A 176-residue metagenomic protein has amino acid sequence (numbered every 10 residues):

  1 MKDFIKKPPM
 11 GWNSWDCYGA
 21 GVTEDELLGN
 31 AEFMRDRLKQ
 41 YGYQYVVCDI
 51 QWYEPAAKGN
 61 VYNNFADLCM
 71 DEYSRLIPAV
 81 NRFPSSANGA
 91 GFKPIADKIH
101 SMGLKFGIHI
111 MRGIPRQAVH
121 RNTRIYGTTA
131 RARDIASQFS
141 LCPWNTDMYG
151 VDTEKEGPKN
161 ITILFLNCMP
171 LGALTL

Functional and structural regions predicted by a protein language model:
M1-G19: An acidic-aromatic substrate-binding cleft motif
D3, A31, V61: Sparse, context-dependent recognition of short Cys/His-centered cofactor- or disulfide-binding micro-motifs
A20-E26, N60, D152: Amphipathic alpha-helical interaction segments
V22, E26-G29, A87, E156: Alpha-helix N-cap and loop-to-helix initiation/capping positions
D25-K39: Zn2+-dependent metallopeptidase catalytic core
R35-M169, A173-L176: Aromatic-lined carbohydrate-binding/catalytic grooves of carbohydrate-active enzymes
